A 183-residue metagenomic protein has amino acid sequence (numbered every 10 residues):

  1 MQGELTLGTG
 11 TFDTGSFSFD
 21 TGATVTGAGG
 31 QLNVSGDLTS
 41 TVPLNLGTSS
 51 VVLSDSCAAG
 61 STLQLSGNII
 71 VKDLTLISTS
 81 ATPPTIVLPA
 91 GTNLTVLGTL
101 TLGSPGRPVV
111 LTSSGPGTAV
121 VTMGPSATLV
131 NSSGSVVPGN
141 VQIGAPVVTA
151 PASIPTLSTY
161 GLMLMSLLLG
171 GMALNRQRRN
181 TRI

Functional and structural regions predicted by a protein language model:
M1-N93, G98-P151: Extracellular beta-strand-rich, repetitive "passenger/adhesive" scaffolds that bind or process carbohydrates
V148-M163: Short, threonine-centered small-residue motifs that mark membrane-proximal processing/anchoring sites and TM-junction
T159-R178: A cross-kingdom C-terminal cell-surface attachment/processing module
T181-I183: Cytoplasmic C-terminal tails of single-pass
